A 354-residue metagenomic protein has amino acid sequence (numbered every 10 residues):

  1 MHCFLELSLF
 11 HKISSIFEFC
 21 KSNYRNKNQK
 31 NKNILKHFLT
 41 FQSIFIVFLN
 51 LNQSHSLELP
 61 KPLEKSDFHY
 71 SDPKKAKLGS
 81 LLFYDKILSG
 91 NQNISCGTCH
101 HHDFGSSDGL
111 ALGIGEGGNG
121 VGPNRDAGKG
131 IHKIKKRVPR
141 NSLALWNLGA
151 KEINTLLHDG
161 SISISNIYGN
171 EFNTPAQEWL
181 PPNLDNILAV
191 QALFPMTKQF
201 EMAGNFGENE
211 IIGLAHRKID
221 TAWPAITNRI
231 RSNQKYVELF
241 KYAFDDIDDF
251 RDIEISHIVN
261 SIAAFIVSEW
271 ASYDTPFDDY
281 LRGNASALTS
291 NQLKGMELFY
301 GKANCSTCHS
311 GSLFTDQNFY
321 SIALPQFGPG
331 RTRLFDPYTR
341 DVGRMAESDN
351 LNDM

Functional and structural regions predicted by a protein language model:
M1-L35: N-terminal secretory signal peptides that target proteins for export/translocation
L5-L7, I44-I46, S56, I164: Hydrophobic transmembrane signal anchors and adjacent membrane-proximal interface regions, especially in viral
E18, R25, F45-I46, L63 (+2 more regions): A generic alpha-helix propensity feature with a strong bias for hydrophobic helices
T40-N50: Bacterial N-terminal signal peptides
S54-M354: Periplasmic c-type cytochrome electron-transfer domains
